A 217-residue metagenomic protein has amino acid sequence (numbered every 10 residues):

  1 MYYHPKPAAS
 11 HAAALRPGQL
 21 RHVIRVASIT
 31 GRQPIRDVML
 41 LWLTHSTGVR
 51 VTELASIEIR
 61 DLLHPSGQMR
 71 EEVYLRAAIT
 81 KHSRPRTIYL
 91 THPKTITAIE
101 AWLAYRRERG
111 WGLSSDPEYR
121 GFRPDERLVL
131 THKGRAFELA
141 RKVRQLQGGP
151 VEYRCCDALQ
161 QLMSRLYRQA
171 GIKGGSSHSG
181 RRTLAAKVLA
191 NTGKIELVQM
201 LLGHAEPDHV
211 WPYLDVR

Functional and structural regions predicted by a protein language model:
M1-R217: Conserved catalytic core of the tyrosine transesterase superfamily
